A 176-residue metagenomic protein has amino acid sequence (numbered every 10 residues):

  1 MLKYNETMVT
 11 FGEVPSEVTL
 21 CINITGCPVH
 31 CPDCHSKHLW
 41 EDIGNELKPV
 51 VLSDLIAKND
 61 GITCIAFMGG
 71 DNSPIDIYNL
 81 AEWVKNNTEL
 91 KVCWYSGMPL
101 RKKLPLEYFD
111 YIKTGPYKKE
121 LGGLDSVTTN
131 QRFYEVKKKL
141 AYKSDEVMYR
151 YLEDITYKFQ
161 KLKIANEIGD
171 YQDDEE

Functional and structural regions predicted by a protein language model:
M1-N23, S36-E41, T156-F159, E167-E176: N-terminal [4Fe-4S]-dependent radical SAM core
L2-V9, V18-T19, S36-C93, M98-P105: Conserved Radical SAM active-site core
G12, S73, L100, E120 (+1 more regions): Surface-exposed, flexible loop/turn segments at secondary-structure boundaries
E13-P15, I24, K58, K85 (+1 more regions): Generic structural signal for beta-strand residues in well-ordered domains
C21-C34, D71: Cysteine-centered iron-sulfur cluster-binding motifs in ferredoxin-type domains/subunits of redox enzymes
I24, F67-M68, K113: Short glycine/serine/threonine-biased micro-segments
P28, D71, M98, G115-K118 (+1 more regions): Short, flexible active-site-adjacent loop segments at beta-strand->alpha-helix junctions, enriched in small/polar
K103-E176: Classical nucleotidyltransferase
